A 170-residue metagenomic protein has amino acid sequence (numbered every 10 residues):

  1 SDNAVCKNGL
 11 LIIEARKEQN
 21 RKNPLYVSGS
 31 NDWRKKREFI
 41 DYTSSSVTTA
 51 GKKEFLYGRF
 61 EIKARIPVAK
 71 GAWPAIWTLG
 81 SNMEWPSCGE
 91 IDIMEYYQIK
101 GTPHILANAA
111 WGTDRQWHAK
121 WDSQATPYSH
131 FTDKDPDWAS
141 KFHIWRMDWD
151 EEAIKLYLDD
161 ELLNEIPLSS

Functional and structural regions predicted by a protein language model:
S1-S170: GH16 jelly-roll
